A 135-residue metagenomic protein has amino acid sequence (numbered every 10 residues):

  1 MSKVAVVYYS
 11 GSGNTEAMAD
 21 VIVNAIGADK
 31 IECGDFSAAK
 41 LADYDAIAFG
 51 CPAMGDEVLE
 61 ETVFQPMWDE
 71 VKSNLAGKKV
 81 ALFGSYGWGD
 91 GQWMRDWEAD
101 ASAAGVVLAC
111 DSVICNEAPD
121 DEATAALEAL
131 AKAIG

Functional and structural regions predicted by a protein language model:
S2-V4, S10-A39, D43-G135: FMN-binding flavodoxin-like domain, especially the glycine-rich phosphate-binding loop
